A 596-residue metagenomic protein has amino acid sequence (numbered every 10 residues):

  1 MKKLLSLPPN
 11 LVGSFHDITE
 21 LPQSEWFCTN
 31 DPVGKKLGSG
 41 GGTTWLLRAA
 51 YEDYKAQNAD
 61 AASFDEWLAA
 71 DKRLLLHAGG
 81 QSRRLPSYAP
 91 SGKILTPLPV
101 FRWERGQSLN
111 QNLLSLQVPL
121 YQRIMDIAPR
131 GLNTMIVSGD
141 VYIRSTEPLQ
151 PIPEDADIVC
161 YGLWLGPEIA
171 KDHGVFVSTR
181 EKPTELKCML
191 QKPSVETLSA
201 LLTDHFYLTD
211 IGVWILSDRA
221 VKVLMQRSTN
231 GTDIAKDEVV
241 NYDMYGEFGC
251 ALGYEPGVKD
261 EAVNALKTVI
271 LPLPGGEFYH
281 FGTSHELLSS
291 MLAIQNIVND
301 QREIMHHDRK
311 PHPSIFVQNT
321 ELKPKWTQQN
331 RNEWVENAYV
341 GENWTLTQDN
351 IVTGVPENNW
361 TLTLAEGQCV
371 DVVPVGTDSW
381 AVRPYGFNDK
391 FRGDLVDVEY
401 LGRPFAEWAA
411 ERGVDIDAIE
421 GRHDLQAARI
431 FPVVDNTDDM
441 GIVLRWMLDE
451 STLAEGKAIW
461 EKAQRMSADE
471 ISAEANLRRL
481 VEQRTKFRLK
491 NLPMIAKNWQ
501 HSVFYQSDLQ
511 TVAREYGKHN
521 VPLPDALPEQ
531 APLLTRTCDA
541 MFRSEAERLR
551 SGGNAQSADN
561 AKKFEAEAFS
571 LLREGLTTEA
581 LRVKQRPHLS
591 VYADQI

Functional and structural regions predicted by a protein language model:
M1-H16, D71-S87: N-terminal nucleotide-binding beta1-loop-alpha1 segment
M1-L7, C28-T29, K35-A62, I158 (+3 more regions): Left-handed beta-helix
L5-S6, K72-A78, N133-D140, C160 (+1 more regions): Extended hydrophobic secondary-structure segments that form protein cores and membrane-embedded regions
N10-F15, Q81-L85, Y142-S145, P167-I169 (+3 more regions): Flexible loop/turn segments at secondary-structure boundaries
G13-P22, L149: Short, aromatic/basic amphipathic alpha-helical patches
T19-W26, Y88-P90: Beta-propeller domains
F27-L76, P90-K93, E104-D126, G131: Short phosphate-binding loop-to-helix
L68-A70, A89-G92, L98-D233: Conserved core of the sugar-phosphate nucleotidyltransferase
